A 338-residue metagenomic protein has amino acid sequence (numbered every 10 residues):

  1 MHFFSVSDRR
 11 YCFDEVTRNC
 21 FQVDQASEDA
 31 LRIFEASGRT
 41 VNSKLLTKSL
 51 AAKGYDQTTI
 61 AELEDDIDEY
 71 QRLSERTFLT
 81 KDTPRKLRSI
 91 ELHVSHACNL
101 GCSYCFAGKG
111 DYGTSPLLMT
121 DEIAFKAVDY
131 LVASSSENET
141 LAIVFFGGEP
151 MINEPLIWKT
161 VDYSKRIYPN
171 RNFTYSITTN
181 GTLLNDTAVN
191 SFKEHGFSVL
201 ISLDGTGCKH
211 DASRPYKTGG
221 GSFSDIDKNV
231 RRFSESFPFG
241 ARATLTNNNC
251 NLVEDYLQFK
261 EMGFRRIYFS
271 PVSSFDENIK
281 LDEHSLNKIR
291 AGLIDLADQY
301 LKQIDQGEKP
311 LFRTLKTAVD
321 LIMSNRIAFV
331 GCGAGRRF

Functional and structural regions predicted by a protein language model:
M1-D29, R313-F338: Accessory C-terminal segments flanking Radical SAM cores
H2-Q22, S49-E91: N-terminal [4Fe-4S]-dependent radical SAM core
G38-A51: Short acidic, hydrophobic short linear motifs in intrinsically disordered regions
P84-R85, S89-E122: Canonical Radical SAM [4Fe-4S] cluster-binding loop centered on the CxxxCxxC motif and its immediate flanking residues
D111, L117-L118, A212-G220, E283-H284: Short glycine-enriched, charge-decorated loop/helix-capping segments at active-site entrances that position
A124-V144, N153-S274: Radical SAM/AdoMet-radical enzyme domain recognition
G147-G148: Active-site neighborhood of divalent metal-dependent phosphoester/pyrophosphate hydrolases
N278-F338: A C-terminal junction/extension of Radical SAM enzymes
